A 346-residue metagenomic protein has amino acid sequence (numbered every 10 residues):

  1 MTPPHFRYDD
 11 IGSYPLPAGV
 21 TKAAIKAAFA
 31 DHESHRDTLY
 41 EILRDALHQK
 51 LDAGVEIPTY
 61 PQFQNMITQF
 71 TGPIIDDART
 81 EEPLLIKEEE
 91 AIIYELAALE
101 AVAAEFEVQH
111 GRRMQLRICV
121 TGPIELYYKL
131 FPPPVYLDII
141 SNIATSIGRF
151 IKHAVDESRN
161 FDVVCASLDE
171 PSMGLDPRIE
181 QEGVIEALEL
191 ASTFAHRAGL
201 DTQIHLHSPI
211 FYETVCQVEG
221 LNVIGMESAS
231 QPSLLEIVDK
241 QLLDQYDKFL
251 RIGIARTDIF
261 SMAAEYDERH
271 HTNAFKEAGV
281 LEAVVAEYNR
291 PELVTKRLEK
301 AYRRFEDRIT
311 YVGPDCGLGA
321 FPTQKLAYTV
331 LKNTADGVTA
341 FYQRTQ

Functional and structural regions predicted by a protein language model:
M1-P73, G199-D201, K300, E306 (+2 more regions): N-terminal basic, low-complexity leaders that serve as flexible interaction/assembly modules and, when applicable, as
P3-H5, V55-T59, R113-C119, V163-S167 (+4 more regions): Structural preference for beta-strand elements that scaffold enzyme active sites
K50, I118, I147, E170 (+2 more regions): Conserved, mostly hydrophobic/aromatic
P61-D76, M114-P132, N160-V184, G313-G317: Active-site-proximal loop/short-helix segments that contain or immediately flank catalytic acid/base residue(s)
T71-D156: Active-site-proximal, glycine-rich beta->alpha crossover segments in alpha/beta enzymes that shape flexible
P83-Q109, E182-L200, L331-F341: Alpha-helix-loop-beta-strand connector modules within alpha/beta enzyme cores
A154, D162-T214: Loop-centered beta-sheet repeat module
E219-R344: Catalytic-face loop-and-helix region of soluble metabolic enzyme cores
